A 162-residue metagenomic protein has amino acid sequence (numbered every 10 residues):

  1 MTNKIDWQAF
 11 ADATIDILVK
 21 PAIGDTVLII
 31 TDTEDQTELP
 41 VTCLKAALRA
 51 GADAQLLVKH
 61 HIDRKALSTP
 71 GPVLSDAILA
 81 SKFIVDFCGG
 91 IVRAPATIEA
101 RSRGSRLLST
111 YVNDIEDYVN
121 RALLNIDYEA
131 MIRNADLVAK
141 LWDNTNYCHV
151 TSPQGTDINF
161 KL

Functional and structural regions predicted by a protein language model:
M1-L162: Active-site bordering "gate/hinge" segments that shape substrate access to catalytic or cofactor-binding pockets
